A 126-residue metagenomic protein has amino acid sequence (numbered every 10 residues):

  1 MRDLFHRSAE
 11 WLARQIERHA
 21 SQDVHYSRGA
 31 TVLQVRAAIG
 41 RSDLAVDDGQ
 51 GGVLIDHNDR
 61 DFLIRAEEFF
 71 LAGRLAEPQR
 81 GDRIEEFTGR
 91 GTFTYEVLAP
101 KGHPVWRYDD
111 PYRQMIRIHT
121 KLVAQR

Functional and structural regions predicted by a protein language model:
M1-Y26, L33-V35: N-terminal intrinsically disordered, low-complexity, charge/repeat-rich segments that act as generic
R28-R126: Short, conserved turn/kink motifs that form compact alpha/beta structural patches or helix kinks used as
